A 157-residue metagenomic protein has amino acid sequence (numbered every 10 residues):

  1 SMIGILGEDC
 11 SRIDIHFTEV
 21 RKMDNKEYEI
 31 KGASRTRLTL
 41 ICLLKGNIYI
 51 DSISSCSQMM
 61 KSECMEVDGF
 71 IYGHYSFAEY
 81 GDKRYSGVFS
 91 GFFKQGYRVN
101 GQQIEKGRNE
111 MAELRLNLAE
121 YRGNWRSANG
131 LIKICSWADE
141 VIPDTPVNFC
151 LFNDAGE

Functional and structural regions predicted by a protein language model:
S1-E157: Central antiparallel beta-sheet cores of small beta-barrel/beta-sandwich binding domains
